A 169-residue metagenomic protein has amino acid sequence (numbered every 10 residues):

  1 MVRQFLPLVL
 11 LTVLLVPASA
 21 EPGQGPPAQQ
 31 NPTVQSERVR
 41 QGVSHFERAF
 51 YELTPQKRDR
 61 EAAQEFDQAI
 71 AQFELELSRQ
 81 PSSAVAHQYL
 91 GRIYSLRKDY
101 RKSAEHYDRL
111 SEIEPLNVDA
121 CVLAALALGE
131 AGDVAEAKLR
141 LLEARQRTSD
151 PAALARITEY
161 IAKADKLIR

Functional and structural regions predicted by a protein language model:
Y51, A71, L75-S78, D108-E112 (+1 more regions): Conserved structural position within tetratricopeptide repeats
Y89, L123, R156-Y160: Canonical tetratricopeptide repeat
L96, E130-A131, K163-L167: Register position in tetratricopeptide repeats
